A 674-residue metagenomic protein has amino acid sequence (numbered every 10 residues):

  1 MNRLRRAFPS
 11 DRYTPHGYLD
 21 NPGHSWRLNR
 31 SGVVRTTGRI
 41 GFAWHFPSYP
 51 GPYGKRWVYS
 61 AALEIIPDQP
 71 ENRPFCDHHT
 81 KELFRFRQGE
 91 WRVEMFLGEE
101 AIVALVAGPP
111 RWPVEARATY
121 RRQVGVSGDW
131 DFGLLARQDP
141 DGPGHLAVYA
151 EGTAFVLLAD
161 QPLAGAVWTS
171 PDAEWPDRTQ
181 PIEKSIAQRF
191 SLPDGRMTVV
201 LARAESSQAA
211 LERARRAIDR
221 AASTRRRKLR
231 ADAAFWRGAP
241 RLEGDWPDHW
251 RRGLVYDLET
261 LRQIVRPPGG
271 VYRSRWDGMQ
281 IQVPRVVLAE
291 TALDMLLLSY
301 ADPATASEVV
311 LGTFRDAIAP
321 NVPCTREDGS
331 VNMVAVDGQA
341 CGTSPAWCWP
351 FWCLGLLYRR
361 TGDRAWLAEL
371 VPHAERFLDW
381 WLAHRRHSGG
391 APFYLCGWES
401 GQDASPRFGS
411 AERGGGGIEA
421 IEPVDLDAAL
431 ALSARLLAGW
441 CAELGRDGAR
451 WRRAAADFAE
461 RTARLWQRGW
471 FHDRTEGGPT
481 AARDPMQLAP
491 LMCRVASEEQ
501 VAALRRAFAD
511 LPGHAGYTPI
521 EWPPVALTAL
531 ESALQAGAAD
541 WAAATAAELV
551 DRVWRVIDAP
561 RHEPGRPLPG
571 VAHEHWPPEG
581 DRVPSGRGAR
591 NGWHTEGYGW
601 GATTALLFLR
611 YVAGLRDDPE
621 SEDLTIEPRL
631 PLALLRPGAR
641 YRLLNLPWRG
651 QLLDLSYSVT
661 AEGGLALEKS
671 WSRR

Functional and structural regions predicted by a protein language model:
M1-H249, A289, Y300-A301, Q535-W541 (+3 more regions): Terminal accessory carbohydrate-recognition/targeting modules of carbohydrate-active enzymes
R6-A7, L444-T475, Q500-L652: Non-catalytic carbohydrate-binding regions of carbohydrate-active enzymes
Q188-D194, T198-I218, Q280-I281, T325-W349 (+9 more regions): The feature captures the catalytic groove of carbohydrate-active enzymes
P240-I281: Conserved oxyanion/phosphate-binding beta-strand-loop segments in alpha/beta enzyme cores
E243-R251, L298-L311, L357-E375, G389 (+4 more regions): Structural helix-adjacent loops and short alpha-helical linkers that scaffold large soluble proteins
D257, D294, P490: Conserved hydrophobic/aromatic pocket- or pore-lining residues that grip, position, or stack substrates in active sites
D257-P268, D302-R326, L370-G389, A454-W470 (+3 more regions): Long, well-ordered core segments of solenoidal/helical folds
P284-S400, P423-D427, A431, A526-A533 (+4 more regions): Aromatic-rich carbohydrate-recognition surfaces in CAZymes
